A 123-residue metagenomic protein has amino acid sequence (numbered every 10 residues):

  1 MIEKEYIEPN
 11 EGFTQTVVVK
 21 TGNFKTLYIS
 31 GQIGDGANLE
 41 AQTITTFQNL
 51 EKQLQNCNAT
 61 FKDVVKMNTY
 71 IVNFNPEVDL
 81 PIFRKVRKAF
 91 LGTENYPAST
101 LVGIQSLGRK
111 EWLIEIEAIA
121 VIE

Functional and structural regions predicted by a protein language model:
M1-V65, I71-E123: N-terminal presequence-like segments and the immediate start of the first folded domain
